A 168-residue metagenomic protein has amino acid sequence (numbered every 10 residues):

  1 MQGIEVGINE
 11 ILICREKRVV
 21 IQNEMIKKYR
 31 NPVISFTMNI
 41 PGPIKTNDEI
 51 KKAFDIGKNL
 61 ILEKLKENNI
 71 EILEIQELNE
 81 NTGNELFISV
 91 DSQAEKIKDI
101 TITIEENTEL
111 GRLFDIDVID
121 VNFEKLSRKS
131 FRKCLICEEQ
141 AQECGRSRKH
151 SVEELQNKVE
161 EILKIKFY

Functional and structural regions predicted by a protein language model:
M1-N68, N79, K96-N122, S127-Y168: Long, contiguous binding/interaction regions
K64-I75, F87: Ordered, amphipathic secondary-structure segments that act as subunit-interaction surfaces in large macromolecular
E74-T82: Short, charge-patterned binding micro-sites
T82-S92: Short cationic amphipathic helices and targeting signals
